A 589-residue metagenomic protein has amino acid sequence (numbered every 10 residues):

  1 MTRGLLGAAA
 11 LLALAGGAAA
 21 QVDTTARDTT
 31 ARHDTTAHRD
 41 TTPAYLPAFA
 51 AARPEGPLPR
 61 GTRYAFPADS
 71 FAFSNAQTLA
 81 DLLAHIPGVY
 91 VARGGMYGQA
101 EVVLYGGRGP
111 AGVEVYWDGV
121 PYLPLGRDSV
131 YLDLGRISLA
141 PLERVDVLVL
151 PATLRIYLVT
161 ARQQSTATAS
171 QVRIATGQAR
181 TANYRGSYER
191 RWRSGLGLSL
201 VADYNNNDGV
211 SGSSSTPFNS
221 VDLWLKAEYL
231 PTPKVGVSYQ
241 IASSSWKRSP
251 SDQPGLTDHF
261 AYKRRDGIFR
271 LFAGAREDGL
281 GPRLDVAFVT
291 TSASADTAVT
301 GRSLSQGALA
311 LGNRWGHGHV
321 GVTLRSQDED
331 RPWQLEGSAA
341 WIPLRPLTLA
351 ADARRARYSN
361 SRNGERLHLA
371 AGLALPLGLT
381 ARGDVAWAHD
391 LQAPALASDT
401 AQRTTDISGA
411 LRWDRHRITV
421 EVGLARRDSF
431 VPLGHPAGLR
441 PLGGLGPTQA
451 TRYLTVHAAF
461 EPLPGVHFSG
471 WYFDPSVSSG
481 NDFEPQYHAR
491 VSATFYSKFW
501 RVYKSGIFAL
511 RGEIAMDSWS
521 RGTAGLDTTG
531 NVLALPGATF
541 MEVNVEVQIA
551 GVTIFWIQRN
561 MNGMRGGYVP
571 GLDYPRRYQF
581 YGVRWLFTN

Functional and structural regions predicted by a protein language model:
V22-S74, R162-T166: N-terminal periplasmic "start-of-domain" segments of outer-membrane beta-barrel proteins
T42-G56, R63, A80-P121, V159: Extracytoplasmic beta-strand/coil segments of soluble accessory domains associated with Gram-negative outer-membrane
A52, L79-L82, E101-L104, Y116 (+3 more regions): N-terminal periplasmic accessory domains that precede and gate Gram-negative outer-membrane beta-barrel machines
P59-R60, E143-R144, P151, T160-T181 (+5 more regions): Transmembrane beta-strand segments of Gram-negative outer membrane beta-barrel proteins
V120-V149: Short acidic/polar hinge/loop motifs at secondary-structure boundaries that mediate gating or recognition
A152-I156, Q163-L223, V235: Outer-membrane beta-barrel translocator/receptor signature
S213-S214, T232-R283, A287-A308, D328-R331 (+2 more regions): Flexible loop and strand-edge segments within Gram-negative outer membrane beta-barrel domains
R283-T291, T300-N589: Exposed, low-structure sequence patches enriched in small/polar residues
